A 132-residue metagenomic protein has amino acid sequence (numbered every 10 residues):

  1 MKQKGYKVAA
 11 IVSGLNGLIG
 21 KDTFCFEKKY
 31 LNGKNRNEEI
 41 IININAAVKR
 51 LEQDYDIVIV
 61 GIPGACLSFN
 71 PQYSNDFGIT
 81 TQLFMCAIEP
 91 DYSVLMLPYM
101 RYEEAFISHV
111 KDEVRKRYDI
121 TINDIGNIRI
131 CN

Functional and structural regions predicted by a protein language model:
M1-I19: Short beta-strand-centered segment that lines the nucleotide-binding/catalytic pocket of NTP-utilizing
K2-K7, K49, Q53, R115-I120: Generic secondary-structure signature for well-ordered alpha-helical cores
G14-D54, G64-N70: P-loop/Walker-type NTP enzyme "switch/lid" segment
E38-A46, I57, I62-N132: Conserved catalytic-core segment of NTP-binding enzymes
